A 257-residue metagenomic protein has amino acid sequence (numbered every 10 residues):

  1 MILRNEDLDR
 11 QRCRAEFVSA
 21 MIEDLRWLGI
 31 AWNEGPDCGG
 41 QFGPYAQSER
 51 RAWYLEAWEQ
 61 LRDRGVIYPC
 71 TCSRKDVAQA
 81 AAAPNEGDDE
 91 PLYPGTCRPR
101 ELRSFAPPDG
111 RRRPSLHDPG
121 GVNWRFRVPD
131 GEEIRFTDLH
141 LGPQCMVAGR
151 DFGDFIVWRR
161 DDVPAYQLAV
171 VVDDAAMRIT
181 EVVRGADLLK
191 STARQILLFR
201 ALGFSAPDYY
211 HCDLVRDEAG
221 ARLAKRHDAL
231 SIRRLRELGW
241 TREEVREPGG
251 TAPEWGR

Functional and structural regions predicted by a protein language model:
M1-E86, A175, A186-D187, S191-F204: N-terminal Rossmann-like or analogous alpha/beta NTP/dinucleotide-binding catalytic cores that position adenine
I2-D9, H211-L214, R257: Short alpha-helical "patches" and their helix-cap loops
D24, A57, A80, T96 (+4 more regions): Residues that form generic nucleotide/phosphate-binding pockets
N33-P36, A206-Y209, E243-V245: Short, surface-exposed acidic
F42, E218-R257: Conserved catalytic-core subdomain
C72, L92-P94, E247-G249: Short coil/turn segments at secondary-structure boundaries
K75-A224, S231-R236: Active-site cores that bind ATP or allylic diphosphates and position pyrophosphate for catalysis
